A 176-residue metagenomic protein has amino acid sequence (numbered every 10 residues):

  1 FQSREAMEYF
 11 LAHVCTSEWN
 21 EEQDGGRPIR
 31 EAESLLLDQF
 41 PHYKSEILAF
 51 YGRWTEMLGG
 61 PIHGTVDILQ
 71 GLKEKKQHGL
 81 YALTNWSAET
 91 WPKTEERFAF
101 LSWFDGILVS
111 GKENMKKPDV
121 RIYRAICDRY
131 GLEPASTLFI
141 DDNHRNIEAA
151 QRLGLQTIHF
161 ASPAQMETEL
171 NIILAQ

Functional and structural regions predicted by a protein language model:
F1-D67, S87-T90: N-terminal helical cap/lid subdomain that shapes the substrate entry/recognition surface in HAD-like hydrolases
D38, H42, G71-Q77, E96 (+3 more regions): Secondary-structure boundary motif
P61, L83, M115: Residue-level marker of regulatory loop/turn positions in helix-turn-helix DNA-binding domains and in histidine
G64-Q77, W103: Catalytic-core regions built around general acid/base machinery
K76-G79, L155: A generic structural motif
L80-Y81, T137: Generic beta-sheet signal
S87-A88, P92-Q176: Asp-based, Mg2+/Mn2+-dependent phosphohydrolase catalytic module
